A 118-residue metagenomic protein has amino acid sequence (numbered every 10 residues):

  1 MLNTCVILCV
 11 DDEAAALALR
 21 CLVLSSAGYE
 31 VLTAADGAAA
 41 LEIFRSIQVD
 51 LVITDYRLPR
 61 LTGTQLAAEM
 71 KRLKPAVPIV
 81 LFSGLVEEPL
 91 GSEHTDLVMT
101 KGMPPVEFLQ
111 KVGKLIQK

Functional and structural regions predicted by a protein language model:
M1-V6, P104-K118: Non-catalytic signal-transmission and effector/linker regions of two-component phosphorelay proteins
T4-A15, R20-L24, V52: Conserved acidic segment of CheY-like receiver
T33-L51: Acidic, metal-coordinating helix/loop segments flanking the phosphotransfer/catalytic sites of two-component signaling
D36, T62-Q65: Acidic catalytic/metal-coordinating carboxylates
E42, T64-P75: Short amphipathic alpha-helix used as the core "switch/output" element in two-component signaling
D55: Active-site residues of response regulator receiver
L58: Receiver (REC) domain active-site loop signature in two-component systems and cognate sites in sensor histidine kinases
